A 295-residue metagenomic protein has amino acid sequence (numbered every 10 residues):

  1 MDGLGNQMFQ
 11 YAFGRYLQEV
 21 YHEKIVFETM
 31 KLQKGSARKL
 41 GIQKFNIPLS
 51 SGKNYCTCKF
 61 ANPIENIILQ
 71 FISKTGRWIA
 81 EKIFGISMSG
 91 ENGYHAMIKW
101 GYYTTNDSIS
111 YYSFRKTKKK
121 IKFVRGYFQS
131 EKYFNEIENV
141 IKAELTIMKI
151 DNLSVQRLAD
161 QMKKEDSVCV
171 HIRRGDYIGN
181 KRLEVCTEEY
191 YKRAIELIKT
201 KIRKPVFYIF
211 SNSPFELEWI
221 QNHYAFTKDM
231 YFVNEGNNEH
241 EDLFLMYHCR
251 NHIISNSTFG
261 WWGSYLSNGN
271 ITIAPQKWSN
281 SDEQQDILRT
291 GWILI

Functional and structural regions predicted by a protein language model:
M1-F9: A short, glycine/small-residue-rich beta-strand->loop->alpha-helix junction that serves as a flexible
L4, L197, K201-P275, N280-S281: Donor-binding and catalytic core of enzymes assembling or modifying cell-surface/extracellular glycoconjugates
Q10-L17: Short amphipathic alpha-helix
E23-K34: A short beta-strand-loop structural module common to alpha/beta enzyme folds
F27-T29, H171-I172, V206-S211: Short beta-strand segments
S36-I47, E216-T227, Q285-I287: Short, aromatic/basic amphipathic alpha-helical patches
K39-I202: Secretory-pathway luminal glycosyltransferase catalytic domains
S281-I295: Leloir-type glycosyltransferase catalytic cores
